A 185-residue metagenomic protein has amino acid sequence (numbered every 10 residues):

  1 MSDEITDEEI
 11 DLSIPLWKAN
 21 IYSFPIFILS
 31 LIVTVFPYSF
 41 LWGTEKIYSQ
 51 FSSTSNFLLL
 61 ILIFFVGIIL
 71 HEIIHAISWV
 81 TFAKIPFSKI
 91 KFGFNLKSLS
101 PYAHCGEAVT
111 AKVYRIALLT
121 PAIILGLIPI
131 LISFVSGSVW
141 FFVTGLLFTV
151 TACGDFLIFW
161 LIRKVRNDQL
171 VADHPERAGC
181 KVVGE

Functional and structural regions predicted by a protein language model:
M1-E45, F92-E185: Metalloprotease/metallohydrolase-associated module, dominated by Zn2+-dependent proteases
I47-S49, F87: Membrane interface segments of multi-pass transport proteins and intramembrane proteases
F51-I68: Short pre-active-site segment immediately N-terminal to the catalytic Zn-binding motif
L60-L62, I85, S100, V139: A generic short-segment signal for beta-strand/edge and adjacent turn/coil regions
G67-V80, P121: Active-site recognition of the HExxH zinc-binding catalytic motif
H75-S88, V165: Catalytic Zn2+-binding segment of zinc metalloproteases
